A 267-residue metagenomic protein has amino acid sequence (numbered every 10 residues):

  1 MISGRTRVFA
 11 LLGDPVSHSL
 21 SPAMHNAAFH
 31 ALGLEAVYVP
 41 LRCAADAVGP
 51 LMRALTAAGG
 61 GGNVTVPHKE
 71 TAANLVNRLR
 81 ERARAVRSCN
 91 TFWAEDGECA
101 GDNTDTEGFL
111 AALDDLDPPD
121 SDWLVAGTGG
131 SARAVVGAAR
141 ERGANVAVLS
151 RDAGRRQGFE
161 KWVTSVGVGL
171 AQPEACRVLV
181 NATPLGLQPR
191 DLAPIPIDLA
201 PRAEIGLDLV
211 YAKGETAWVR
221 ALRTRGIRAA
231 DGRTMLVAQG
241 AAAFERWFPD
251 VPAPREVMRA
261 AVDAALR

Functional and structural regions predicted by a protein language model:
I2-L116, K213: Phosphate/diphosphate ligand-binding glycine-rich loop within oxidoreductases
I2-S3, P118-P119, R140, I195-E204: Short, conserved loop/helix-junction motifs that constitute active-site signature segments in enzyme catalytic cores
G13, N103-E107, L113-R140, S150: Glycine-rich adenosine-cofactor-binding loop
T71, A153-G158, K213-A217: Short, charged/polar "capping" segments at the starts of alpha-helices and the immediately preceding loops
E141-W162: NAD(P)-binding Rossmann-fold cofactor-contacting core
K161-A230: Rossmann-like adenosine-cofactor binding region
L209-R267: Adenosine-phosphate binding glycine-rich loop
